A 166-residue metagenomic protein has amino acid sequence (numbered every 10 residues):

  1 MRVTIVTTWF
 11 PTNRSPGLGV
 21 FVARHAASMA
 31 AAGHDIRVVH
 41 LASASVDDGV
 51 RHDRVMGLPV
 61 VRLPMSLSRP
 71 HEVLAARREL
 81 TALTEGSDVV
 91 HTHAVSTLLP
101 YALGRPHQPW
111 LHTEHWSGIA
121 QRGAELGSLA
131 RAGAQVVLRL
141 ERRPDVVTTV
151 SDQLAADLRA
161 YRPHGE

Functional and structural regions predicted by a protein language model:
M1-D47, R54-P59, E85, V146: N-terminal subdomain of nucleotide-sugar transferases
I36, W110, G165-E166: Hydrophobic anchor at the start of a short beta-strand that flanks the dinucleotide cofactor-binding loop
R54-T81, Q121-L129: A short, charged, and often flexible helix/loop element on the N-terminal side of the glycosyltransferase catalytic
T92-L98, E114: Short His-centered aromatic/hydrophobic patch
S96-T97, Q153-A155: Alpha-helix capping/helix-boundary segments
G104-R105, R143, A155-E166: Helix-loop-beta element that forms the nucleotide-linked donor phosphate-binding surface in glycosyltransferases
P109-L111, V146: Proline-centered loop/turn at the N-terminus of a beta-strand
G118, S128-V147, Y161: Membrane-proximal helix-turn-helix segments that form the acceptor-binding/catalytic region of lipid-linked
